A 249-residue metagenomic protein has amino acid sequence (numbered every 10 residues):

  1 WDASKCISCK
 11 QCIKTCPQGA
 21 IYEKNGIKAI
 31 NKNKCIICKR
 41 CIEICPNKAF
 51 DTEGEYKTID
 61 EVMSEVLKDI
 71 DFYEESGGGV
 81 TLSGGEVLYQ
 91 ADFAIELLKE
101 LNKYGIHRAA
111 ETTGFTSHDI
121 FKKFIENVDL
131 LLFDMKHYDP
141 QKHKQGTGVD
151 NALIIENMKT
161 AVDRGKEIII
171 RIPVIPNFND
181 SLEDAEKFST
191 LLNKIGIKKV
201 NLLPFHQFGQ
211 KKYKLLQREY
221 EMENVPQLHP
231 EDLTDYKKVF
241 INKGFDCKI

Functional and structural regions predicted by a protein language model:
W1-Q11, K28-I37: N-terminal pre-triad scaffold of radical SAM enzymes
Q11-I30, R40-Y56: Iron-sulfur cluster-binding cysteine motifs and their immediate structural context in ferredoxin-like electron-transfer
K34, E55-E61: FAD-binding FR-type
D60-G209, K214-L215: Conserved AdoMet/S-adenosylmethionine-binding subsite of the radical SAM
K187-T190, K214-V239, F245: A structural motif corresponding to the C-terminal lobe/cap of the Radical SAM core domain
C247-I249: Short hydrophobic/aromatic patches at helix-to-coil boundaries
